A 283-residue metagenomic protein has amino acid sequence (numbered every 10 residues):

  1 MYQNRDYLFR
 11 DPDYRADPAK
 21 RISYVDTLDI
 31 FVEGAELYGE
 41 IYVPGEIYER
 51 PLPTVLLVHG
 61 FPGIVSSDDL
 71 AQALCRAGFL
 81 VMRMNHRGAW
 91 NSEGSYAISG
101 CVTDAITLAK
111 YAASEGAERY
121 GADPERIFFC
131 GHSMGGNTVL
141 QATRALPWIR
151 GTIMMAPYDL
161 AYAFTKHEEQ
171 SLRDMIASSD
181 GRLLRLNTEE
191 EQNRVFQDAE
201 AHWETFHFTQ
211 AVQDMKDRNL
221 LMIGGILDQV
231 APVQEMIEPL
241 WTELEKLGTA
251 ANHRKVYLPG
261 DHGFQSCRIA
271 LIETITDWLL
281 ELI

Functional and structural regions predicted by a protein language model:
Y2-E49: N-terminal cap/lid segment of alpha/beta-hydrolase-fold proteins
R50-G60: Short beta-strand element of the alpha/beta-hydrolase
G60-Q72, S95: The serine-hydrolase catalytic nucleophile loop
A71-E93: Conserved alpha/beta-hydrolase
Y96-R119: Alpha/beta-hydrolase active-site loop
R119-S133: Alpha/beta-hydrolase fold nucleophile elbow
R144-R194: Hydrolase active-site cap/lid region
E190-L280: Serine-hydrolase catalytic core
